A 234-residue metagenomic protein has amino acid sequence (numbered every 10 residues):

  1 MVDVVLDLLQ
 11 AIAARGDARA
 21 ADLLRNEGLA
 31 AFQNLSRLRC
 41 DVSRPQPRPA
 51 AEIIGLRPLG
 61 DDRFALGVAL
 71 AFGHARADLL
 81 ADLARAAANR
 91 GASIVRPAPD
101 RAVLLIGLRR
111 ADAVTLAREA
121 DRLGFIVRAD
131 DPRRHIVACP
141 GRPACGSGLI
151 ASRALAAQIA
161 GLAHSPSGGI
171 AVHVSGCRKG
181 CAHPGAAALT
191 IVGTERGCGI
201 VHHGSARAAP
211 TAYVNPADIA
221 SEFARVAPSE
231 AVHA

Functional and structural regions predicted by a protein language model:
M1-L29, G185, T190-A234: Mobile "lid/hinge" segments at catalytic clefts and subdomain interfaces of large enzymes
D3, L70-E195: Small-residue-enriched alpha-helical segments and adjacent helix-cap loops that form tight helix-helix packing
A11, L35, A86, L162 (+1 more regions): Residues that form generic nucleotide/phosphate-binding pockets
A13-I53, A92-P99, I126-R133, G169-A171 (+1 more regions): Flexible, glycine/charged-enriched surface loops at secondary-structure junctions
R15-G16, G60-F64, R96-R101, P132-P140 (+2 more regions): Short acidic (Asp/Glu) and glycine-rich catalytic loops that position anionic groups and cofactors
R19, A31-N34, D82, T115 (+1 more regions): Exposed alpha-helical structural elements
G55-H74: Short glycine-/aliphatic-rich beta-strand segments at the starts of folded cytosolic domains
